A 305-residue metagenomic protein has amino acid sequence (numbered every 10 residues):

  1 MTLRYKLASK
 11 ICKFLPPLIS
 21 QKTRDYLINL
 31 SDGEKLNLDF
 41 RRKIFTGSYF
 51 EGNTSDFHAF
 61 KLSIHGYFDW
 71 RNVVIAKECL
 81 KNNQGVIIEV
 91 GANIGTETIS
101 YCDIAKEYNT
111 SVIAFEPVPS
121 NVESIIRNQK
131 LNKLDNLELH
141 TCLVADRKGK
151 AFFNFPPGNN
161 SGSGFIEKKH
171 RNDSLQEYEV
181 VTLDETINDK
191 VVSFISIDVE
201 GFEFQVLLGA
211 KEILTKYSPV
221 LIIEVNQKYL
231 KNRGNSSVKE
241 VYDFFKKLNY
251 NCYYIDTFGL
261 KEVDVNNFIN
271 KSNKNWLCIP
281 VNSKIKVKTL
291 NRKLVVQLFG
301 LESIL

Functional and structural regions predicted by a protein language model:
M1-L305: Phosphate/nucleotide-binding beta-alpha loop and adjacent structural elements of enzyme active sites
